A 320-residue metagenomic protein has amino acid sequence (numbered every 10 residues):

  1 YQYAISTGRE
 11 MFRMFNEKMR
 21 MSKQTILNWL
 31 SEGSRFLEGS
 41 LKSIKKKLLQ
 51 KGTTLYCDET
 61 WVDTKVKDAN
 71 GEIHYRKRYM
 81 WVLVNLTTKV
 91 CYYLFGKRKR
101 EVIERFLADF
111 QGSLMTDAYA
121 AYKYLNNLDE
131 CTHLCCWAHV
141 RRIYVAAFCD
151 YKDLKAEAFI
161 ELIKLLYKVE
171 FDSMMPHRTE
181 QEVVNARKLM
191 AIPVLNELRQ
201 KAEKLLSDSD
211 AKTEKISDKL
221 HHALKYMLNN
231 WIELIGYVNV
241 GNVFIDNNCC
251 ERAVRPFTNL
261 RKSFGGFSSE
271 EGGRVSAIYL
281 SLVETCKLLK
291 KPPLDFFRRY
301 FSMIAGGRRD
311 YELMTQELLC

Functional and structural regions predicted by a protein language model:
Y1-C320: Catalytic center-proximal scaffold of phosphoryl-transfer enzymes
